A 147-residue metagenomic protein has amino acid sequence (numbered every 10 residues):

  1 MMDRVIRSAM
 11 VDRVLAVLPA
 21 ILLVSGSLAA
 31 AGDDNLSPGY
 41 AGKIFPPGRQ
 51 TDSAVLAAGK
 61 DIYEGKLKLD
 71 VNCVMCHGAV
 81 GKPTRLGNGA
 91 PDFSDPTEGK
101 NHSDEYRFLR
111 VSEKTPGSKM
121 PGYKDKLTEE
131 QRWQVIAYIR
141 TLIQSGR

Functional and structural regions predicted by a protein language model:
M1-D12: N-terminal secretory signal peptides that target proteins for export/translocation
L15-G26: Bacterial N-terminal signal peptides
G26-D34: Bacterial Sec-dependent signal peptides at the C-terminal "C-region" and cleavage site
D33-L67: Electrostatic cytochrome c docking/interface patches
S53, V74-S112: Gly/Gly-Pro-rich "capping" loops immediately C-terminal to redox-active cysteine motifs in periplasmic/lumenal
A58, T84, P91-D92, K119-G122: Conserved beta-strand positions that form and line the central face of beta-propeller blades
G59, K68-A79, V135-I139: The canonical Cys-X-X-Cys-His
K124-R147: C-terminal capping alpha-helices of c-type cytochrome domains
